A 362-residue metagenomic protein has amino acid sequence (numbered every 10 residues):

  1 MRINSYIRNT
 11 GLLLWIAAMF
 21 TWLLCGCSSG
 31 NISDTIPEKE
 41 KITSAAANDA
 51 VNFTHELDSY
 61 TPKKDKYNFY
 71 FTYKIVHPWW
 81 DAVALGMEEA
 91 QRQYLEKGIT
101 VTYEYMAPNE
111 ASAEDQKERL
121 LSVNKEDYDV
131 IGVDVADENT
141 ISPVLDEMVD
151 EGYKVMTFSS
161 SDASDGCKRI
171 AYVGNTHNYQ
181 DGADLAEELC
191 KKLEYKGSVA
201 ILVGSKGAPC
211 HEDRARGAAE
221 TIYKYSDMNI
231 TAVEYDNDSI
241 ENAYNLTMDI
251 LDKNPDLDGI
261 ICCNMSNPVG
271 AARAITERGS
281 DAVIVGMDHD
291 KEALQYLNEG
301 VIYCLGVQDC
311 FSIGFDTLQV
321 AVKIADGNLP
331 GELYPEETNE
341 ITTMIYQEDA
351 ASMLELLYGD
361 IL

Functional and structural regions predicted by a protein language model:
L23-G26: C-terminal motif of bacterial Sec signal peptides marking the signal peptidase cleavage site
S28, D34-D65, L202, K206 (+4 more regions): Hinge/cleft segment of the Venus flytrap/periplasmic-binding protein
A47-D58, K63, Y67-A90, T102-K117 (+3 more regions): Extracytoplasmic "Venus flytrap"
D49-L57, V173-V199, A243-Y244, D290-A293 (+1 more regions): Hydrophobic alpha-helical segments within soluble ligand-binding/sensing domains
T54-H55, T100-D127, A183, V233-K253 (+1 more regions): Structural motif
W79-L95, D115, D181-L185, P209-N229 (+4 more regions): Short, solvent-exposed amphipathic alpha-helices that sit in or adjacent to ligand/effector-binding or catalytic
V130-D150, A218, D236-Q295: Hydrophobic alpha-helical
N139-Q180, S198, D290-N298, I302-Y303: Flexible loop/hinge segments that line or gate small-molecule binding clefts
